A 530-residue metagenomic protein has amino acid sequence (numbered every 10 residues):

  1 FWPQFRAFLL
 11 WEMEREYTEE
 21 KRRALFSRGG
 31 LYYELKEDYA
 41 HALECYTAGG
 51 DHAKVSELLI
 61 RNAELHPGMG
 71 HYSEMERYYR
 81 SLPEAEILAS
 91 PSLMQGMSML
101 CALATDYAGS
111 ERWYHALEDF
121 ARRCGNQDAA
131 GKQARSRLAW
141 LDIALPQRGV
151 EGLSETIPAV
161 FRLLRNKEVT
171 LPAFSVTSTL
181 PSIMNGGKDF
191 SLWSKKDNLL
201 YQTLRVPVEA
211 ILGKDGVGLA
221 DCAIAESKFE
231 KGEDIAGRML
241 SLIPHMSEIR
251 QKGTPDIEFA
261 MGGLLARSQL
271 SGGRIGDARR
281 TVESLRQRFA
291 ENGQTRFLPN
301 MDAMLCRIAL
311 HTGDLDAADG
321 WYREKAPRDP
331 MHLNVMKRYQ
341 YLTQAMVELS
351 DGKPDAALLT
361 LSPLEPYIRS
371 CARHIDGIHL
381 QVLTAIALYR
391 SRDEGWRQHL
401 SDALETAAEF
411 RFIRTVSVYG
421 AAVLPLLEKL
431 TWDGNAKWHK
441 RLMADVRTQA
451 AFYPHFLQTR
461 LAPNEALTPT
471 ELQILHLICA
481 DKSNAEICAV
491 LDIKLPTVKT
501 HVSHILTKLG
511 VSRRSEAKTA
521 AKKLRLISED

Functional and structural regions predicted by a protein language model:
F1-R28, H52: Short capping/hinge segments at domain boundaries that bridge a core fold to an adjacent linker or tail
R15, I60-G70, A102-R112, I143-I157 (+7 more regions): Short coil/turn connectors between adjacent alpha-helices in alpha-solenoid helical repeat scaffolds
G29, H41-A42, N62, M97 (+11 more regions): Structural register within alpha-helical repeat arrays
Y39, L43-E86, S90-Q95, V416-T431: Short, well-ordered secondary-structure microsegments that present a prominent hydrophobic/aromatic side chain
A40-H41, D51-A53, S90, N126-R137 (+7 more regions): Alpha-solenoid helical repeat architecture
L43, A63-E64, Y79-E84, H115-Q127 (+7 more regions): Amphipathic alpha-helical segments of tetratricopeptide repeats
E86-M261: Internal alpha-solenoid helical repeat scaffolds
P454-S503, T507-L509, K518-E529: Helix-turn-helix DNA-binding segment
